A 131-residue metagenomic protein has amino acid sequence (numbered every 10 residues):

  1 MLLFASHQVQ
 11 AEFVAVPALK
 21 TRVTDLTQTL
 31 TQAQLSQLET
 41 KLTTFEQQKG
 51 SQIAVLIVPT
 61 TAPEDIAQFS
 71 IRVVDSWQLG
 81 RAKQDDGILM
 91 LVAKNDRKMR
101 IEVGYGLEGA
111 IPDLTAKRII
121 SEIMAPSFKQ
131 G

Functional and structural regions predicted by a protein language model:
M1-L3, A11: Membrane-entry signal-anchor segments at the cytosolic-membrane interface, especially the N-terminal signal anchor
A11-G131: Folded, non-transmembrane soluble domains that reside on the lumenal/extracytoplasmic side of membranes
